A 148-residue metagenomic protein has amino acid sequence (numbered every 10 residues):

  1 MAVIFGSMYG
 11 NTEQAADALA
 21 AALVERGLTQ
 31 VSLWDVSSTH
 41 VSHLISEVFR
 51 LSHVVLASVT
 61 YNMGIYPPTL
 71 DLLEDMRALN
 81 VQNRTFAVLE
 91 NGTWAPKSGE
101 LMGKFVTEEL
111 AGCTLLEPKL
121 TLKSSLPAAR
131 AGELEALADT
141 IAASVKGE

Functional and structural regions predicted by a protein language model:
M1-I4, A87: Conserved beta-strand elements of the Class I
V3-E25: Short, charged N-terminal beta->alpha structural module
D17-V36, L44-E148: FMN-binding flavodoxin-like domain, especially the glycine-rich phosphate-binding loop
H40: Active-site loop segments of alpha/beta catalytic cores
